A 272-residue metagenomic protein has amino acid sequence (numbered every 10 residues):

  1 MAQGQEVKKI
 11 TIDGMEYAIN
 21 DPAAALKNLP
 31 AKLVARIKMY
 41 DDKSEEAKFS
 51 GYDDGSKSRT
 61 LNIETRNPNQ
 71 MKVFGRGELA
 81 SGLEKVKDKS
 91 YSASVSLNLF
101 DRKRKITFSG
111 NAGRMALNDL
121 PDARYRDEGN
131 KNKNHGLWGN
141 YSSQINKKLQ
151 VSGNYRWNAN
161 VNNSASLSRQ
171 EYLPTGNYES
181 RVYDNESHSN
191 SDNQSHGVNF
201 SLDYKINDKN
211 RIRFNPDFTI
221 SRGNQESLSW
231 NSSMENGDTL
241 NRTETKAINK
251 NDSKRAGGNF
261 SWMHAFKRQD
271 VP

Functional and structural regions predicted by a protein language model:
M1-L228, T245-P272: Membrane-proximal, glycine/serine-rich, low-complexity loop/turn segments characteristic of large bacterial
T175-G176, S232-R242: Solvent-exposed loop segments that connect transmembrane elements
